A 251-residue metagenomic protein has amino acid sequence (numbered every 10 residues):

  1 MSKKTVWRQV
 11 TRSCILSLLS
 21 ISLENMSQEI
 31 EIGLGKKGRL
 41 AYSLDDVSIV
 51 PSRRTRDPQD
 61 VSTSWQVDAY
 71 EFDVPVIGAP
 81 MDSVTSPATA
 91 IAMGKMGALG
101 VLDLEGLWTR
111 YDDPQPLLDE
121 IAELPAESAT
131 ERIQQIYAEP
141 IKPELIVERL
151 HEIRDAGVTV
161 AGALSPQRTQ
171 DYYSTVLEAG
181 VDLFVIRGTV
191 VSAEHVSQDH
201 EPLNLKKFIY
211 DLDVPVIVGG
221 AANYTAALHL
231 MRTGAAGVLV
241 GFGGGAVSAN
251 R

Functional and structural regions predicted by a protein language model:
S17, I21-E24: Low-complexity, intrinsically disordered segments with a bias for serine/threonine
N25-R251: Active-site entrance/lid segments in N-terminal catalytic domains of soluble metabolic enzymes
